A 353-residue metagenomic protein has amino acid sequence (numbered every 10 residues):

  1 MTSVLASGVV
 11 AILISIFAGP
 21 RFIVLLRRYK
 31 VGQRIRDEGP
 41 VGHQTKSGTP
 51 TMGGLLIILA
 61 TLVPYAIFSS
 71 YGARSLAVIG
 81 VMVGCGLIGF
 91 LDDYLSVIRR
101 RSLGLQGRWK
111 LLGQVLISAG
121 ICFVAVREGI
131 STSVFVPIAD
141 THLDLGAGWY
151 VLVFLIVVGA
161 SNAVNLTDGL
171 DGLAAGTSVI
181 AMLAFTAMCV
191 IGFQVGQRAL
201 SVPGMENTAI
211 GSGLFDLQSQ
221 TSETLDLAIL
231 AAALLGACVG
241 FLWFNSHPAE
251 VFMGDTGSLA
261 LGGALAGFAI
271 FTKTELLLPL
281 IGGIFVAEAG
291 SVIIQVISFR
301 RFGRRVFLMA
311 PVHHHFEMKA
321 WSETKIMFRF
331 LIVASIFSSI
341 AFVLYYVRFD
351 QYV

Functional and structural regions predicted by a protein language model:
M1-L25, I57-L87, I121-R127, T141 (+1 more regions): Alpha-helical transmembrane segments
L5, Y71-I79, I98-G113: Membrane-interfacial loop-to-helix junctions in multi-pass inner-membrane proteins
P20-E38: Membrane-interface helix-loop junction between the first two transmembrane segments
I35-T49, R100-G113, M318: Juxtamembrane helix-capping/reentrant segments at transmembrane boundaries
S96-Q106, V134-L143, S322: Membrane interface segments of multi-pass transport proteins and intramembrane proteases
L105-W109, S118-I130: Internal, non-catalytic "lid/hinge" segments that mediate substrate recognition, gating, inter-domain movement
